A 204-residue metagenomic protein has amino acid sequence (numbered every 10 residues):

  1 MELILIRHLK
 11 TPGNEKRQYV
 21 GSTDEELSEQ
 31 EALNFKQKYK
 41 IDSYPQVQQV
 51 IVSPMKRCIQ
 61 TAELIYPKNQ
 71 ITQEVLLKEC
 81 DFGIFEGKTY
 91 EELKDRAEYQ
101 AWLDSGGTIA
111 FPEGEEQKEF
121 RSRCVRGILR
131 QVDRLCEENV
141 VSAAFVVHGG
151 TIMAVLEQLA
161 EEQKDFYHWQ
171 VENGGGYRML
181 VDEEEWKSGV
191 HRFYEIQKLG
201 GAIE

Functional and structural regions predicted by a protein language model:
E2-N69: Active-site-proximal alpha-helix that buttresses catalytic centers in soluble enzyme cores
L3-I4, Q48, N139-G149: Generic beta-sheet signal
T11, T151-I152: Short active-site segment of divalent metal-dependent hydrolases/proteases that encodes the spacing between
S43-Q46, Q131-V141: Glycine-rich phosphate-binding loop signature in dinucleotide/nucleotide-binding domains
P45-L76, A101, E157, L180-E204: Conserved histidine-centered catalytic loops in small-molecule metabolism enzymes
V52-S53, S122, V146-V147: Short beta-strand scaffold positions
I65-V125: Phosphate-handling substructures
E162-V190: Domain-level recognition of soluble alpha/beta enzyme cores, biased toward histidine phosphatases/phosphomutases
